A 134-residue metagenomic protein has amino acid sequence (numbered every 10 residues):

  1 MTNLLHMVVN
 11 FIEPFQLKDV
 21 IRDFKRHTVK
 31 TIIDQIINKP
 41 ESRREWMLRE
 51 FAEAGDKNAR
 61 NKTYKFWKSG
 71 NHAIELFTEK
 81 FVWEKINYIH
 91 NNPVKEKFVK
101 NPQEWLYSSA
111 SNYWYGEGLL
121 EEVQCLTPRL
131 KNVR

Functional and structural regions predicted by a protein language model:
M1-R134: Short catalytic/metal-binding and nucleic-acid-binding patches
